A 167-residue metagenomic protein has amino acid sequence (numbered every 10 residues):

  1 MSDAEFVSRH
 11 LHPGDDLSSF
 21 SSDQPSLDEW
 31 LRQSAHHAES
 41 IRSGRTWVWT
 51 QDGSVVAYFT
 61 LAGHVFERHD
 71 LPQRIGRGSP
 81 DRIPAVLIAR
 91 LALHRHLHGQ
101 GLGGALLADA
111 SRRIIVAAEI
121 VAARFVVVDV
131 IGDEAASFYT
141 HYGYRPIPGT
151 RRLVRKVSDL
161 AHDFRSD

Functional and structural regions predicted by a protein language model:
M1-D23: Conserved N-terminal entry element of GNAT/NAT acetyltransferase domains
D16-Q33, G44-R45: Conserved GNAT-fold acetyl-CoA-binding loop/helix
R42-G63, D70: Conserved beta-hairpin
Y58-R90: Conserved acyl-donor/pantetheine-binding loop and adjacent beta-alpha core of acyl/acetyltransferases and related
A89-G99: A short, internal acetyl-CoA/4′-phosphopantetheine-binding micro-motif in the GNAT/acyltransferase core
G99-R113: Conserved acetyl-CoA-binding loop-helix of GNAT-fold acetyltransferases
L107, G132-A135, R151-S158: Short glycine/proline-centered loop/turn elements that form peptide/ligand docking sites
I115, V121-G149: Conserved active-site alpha-helix within GNAT-family acetyltransferase domains
